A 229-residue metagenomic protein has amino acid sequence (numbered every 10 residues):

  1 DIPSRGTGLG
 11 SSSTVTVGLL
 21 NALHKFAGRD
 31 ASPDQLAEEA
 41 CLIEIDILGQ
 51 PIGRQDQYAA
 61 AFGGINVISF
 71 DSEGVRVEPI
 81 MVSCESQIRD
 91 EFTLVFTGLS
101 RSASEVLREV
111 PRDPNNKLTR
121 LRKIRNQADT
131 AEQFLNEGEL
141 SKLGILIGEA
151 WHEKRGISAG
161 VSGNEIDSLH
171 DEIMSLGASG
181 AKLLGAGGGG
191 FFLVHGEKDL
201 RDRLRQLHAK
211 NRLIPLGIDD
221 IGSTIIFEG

Functional and structural regions predicted by a protein language model:
D1-G10, E44-I52: A short glycine/serine-rich beta->alpha loop
T7-R29: DPxDG-like acidic metal-binding loop motif
L23-P33, E38-P51, Q55-L183, L193-G229: C-terminal nucleotide
G187-G189: Glycine-rich nucleotide-binding loop
